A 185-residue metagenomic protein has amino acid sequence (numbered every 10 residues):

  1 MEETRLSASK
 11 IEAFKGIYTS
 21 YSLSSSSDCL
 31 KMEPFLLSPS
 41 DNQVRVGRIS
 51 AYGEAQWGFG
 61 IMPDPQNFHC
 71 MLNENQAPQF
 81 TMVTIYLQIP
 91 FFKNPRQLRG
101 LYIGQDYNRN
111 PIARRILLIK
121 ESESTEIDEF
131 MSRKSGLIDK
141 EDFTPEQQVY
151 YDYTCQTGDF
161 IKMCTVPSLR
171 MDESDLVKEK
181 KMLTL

Functional and structural regions predicted by a protein language model:
M1-A8, Q66-L185: Beta-sheet ligand-binding and adhesion/scaffold domains
A8-K10, L37: Short secondary-structure boundary/capping segments within folded domains
K10-D28, R96-D106: Tryptophan-anchored aromatic micro-motifs
K10-F14, T19-Y21, V46, Q56-I61 (+1 more regions): Intrinsically disordered, low-complexity regulatory regions of nuclear DNA-binding proteins
T19, S50, I61-P63, Y107 (+1 more regions): Polar low-complexity intrinsically disordered regions enriched in Ser/Thr and small residues
S20-C29, V44-G53, L72-T81: Short, solvent-exposed secondary-structure boundary motifs
D28-D64, K180: N-terminal glycine/threonine-rich, aromatic-flanked beta-hairpin/loop signature
